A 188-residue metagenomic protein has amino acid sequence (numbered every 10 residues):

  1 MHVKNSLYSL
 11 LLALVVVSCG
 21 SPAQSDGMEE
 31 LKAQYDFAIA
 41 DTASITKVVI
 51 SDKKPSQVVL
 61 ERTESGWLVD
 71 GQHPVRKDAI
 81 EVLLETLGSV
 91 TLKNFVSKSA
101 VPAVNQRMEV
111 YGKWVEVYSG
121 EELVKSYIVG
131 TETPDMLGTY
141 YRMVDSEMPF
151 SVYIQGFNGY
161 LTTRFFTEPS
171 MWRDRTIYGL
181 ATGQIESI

Functional and structural regions predicted by a protein language model:
H2-I188: Soluble, acidic/polar mature domains that operate outside membranes
